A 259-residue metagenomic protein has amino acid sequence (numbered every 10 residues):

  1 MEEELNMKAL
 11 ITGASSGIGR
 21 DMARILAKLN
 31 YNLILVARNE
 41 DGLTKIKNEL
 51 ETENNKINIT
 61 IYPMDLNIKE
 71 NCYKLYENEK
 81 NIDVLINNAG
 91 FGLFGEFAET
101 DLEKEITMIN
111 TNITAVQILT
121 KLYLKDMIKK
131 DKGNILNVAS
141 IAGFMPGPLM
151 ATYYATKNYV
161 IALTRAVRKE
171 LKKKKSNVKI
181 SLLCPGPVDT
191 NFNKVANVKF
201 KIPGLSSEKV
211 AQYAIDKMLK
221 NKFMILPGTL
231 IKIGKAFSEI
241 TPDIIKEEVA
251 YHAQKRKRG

Functional and structural regions predicted by a protein language model:
S15-S16: Conserved glycine-rich cofactor-binding loop
L29-K45: Conserved glycine-rich Rossmann-like NAD(P)H-binding loop of the short-chain dehydrogenase/reductase
N88-L93: Conserved NAD(P)H cofactor-binding loop of Rossmann-fold oxidoreductase domains
E96-A98, K104-I109: Substrate-binding pocket helix/loop in short-chain dehydrogenase/reductase
T120, T156: Active-site helix of classical SDR
S140: Residue(s) in the substrate-gating loop at a strand-loop-helix junction that position the organic substrate next
L182, K199-K235: C-terminal helical subdomain
